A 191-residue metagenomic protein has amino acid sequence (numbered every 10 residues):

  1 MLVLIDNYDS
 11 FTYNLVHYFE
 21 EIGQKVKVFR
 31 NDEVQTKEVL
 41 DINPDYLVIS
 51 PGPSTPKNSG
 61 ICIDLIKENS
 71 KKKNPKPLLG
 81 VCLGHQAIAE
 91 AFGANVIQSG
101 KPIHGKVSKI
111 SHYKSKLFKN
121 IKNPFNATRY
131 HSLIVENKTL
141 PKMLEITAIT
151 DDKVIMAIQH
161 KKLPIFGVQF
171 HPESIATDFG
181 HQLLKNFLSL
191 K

Functional and structural regions predicted by a protein language model:
M1-K76, D178-F179, K185-K191: N-terminal beta1-alpha1 cap of cysteine-dependent amidohydrolase-like domains
L4, T128-R129, Q169: Short beta-strand segments
H17-E20, I42, I61-D64, F92-V96 (+4 more regions): Short, glycine/charged-enriched secondary-structure capping and boundary segments
K27-E33, S108-S111, A127-H131, A148-D151: Short gly/ser/thr-rich secondary-structure transition/capping motifs
P44-N120, L184: Cysteine-nucleophile active-site neighborhood
C82, H131, H171: Histidine-centered divalent metal-coordination motifs
K116-L163: Catalytic beta-strand/loop cores that center a nucleophilic Ser/Cys/Thr and support acyl-enzyme chemistry
M143-I149, K153-K191: C-terminal and late-domain segments of enzyme folds
